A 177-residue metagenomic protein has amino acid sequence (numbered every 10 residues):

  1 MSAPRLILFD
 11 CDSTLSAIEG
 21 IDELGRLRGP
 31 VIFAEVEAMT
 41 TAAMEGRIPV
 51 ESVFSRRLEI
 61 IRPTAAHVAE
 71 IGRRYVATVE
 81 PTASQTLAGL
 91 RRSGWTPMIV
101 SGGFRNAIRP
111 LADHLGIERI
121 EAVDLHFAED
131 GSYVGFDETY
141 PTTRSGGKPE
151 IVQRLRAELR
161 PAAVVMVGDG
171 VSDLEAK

Functional and structural regions predicted by a protein language model:
S2-L125, E129: Alpha-helical substrate-recognition element adjacent to the catalytic core
A42-E51, S132-T139, Q153-R160: Low-complexity, flexible helical/coil segments
E51, A107-I108, F136, D173-E175: Basic, gly/Ser/Thr/Pro-rich low-complexity segments located predominantly at protein N termini
R119-P149: Glycine/Thr-rich beta-alpha phosphate-binding loop at enzyme active sites
T143-A176: Conserved Lys-Pro-Asp/Glu-containing loop-to-beta segment of HAD-superfamily phosphomonoesterases, centered on
